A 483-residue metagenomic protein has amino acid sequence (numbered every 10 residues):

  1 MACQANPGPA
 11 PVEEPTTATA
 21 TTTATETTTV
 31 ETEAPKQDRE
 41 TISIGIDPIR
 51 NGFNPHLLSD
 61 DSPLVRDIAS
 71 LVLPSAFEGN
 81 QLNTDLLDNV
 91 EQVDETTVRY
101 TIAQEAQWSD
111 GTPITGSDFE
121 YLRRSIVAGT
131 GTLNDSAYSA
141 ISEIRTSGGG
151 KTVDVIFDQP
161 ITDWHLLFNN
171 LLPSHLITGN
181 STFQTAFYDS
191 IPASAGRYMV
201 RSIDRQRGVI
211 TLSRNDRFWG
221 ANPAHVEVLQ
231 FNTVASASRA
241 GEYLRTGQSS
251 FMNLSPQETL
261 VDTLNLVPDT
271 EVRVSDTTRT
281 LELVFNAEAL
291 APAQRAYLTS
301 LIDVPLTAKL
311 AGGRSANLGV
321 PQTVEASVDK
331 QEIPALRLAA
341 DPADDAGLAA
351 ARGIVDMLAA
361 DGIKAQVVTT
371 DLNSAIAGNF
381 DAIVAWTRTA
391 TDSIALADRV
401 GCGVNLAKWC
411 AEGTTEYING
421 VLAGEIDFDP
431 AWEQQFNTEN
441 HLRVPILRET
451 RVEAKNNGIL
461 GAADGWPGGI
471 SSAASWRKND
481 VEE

Functional and structural regions predicted by a protein language model:
P15-E33: Extracellular mucin-like PTS domains
S43-D94, R124, A193: N-terminal lobe/hinge region of extracytoplasmic solute-binding protein
S62-P63, N169-A224, V228: Gly/Pro-rich hinge or "lid" segments in bacterial periplasmic/extracellular proteins
N89-G131, D154: Aromatic- and charge-enriched surface segment that lines or borders ligand/interaction sites
R99-T101, D135-N180: Surface-exposed binding/hinge segments that line and control ligand-binding clefts or catalytic entry sites
T115-Y121, T152-I156, R197, T246 (+5 more regions): Alpha-helical secondary-structure segments
R217-D262: Ligand-site clamp/hinge motif
T299-S327, A346-I354, A375-E483: Detector for C-terminal structural segments
